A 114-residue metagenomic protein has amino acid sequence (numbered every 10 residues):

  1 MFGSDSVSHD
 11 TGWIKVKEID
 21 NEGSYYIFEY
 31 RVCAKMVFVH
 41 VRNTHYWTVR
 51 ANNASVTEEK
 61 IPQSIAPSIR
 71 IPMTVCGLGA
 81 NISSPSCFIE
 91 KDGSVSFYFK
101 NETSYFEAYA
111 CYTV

Functional and structural regions predicted by a protein language model:
M1, Y25, T48-K60, S68-V114: Extracellular jelly-roll beta-sandwich "head" domains, especially the C-terminal globular C1q domain
M1-S24: Glycine-rich, low-complexity segments
D20, R42-N43, S55, Q63-I69: Polar, enzyme-active/binding microenvironments
I27-R31: N-terminal intrinsically disordered, low-complexity segments enriched in P/E/S/T
A34-H45: Short, well-ordered beta-strand segments enriched in hydrophobic/aromatic residues
